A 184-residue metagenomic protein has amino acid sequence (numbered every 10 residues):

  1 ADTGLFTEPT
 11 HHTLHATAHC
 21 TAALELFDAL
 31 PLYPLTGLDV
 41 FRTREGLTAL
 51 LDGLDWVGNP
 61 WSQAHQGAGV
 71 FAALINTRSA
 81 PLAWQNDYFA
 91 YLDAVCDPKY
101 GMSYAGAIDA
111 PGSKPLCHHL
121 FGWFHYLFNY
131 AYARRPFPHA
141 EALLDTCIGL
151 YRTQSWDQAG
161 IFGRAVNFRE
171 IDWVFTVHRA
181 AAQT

Functional and structural regions predicted by a protein language model:
A1-T10, D39-A64, A90-L116, E141-R169: Glycine- and aromatic-rich loop/turn segments at beta-sheet edges
F6-Y33, G53-A83, A110-P138, I161-T184: An alpha-helical repeat/solenoid feature that recognizes helix-turn-helix modules
H15, Y33, Y88-Y91, Y100 (+4 more regions): Sequence-level detector for tyrosine residue identity
P34-L38: Intrinsically disordered, low-complexity partner-recruitment/activation regions of DNA-associated regulators
F71-I75, S79-M102: All-alpha helical catalytic cores of prenyl diphosphate-utilizing isoprenoid enzymes
